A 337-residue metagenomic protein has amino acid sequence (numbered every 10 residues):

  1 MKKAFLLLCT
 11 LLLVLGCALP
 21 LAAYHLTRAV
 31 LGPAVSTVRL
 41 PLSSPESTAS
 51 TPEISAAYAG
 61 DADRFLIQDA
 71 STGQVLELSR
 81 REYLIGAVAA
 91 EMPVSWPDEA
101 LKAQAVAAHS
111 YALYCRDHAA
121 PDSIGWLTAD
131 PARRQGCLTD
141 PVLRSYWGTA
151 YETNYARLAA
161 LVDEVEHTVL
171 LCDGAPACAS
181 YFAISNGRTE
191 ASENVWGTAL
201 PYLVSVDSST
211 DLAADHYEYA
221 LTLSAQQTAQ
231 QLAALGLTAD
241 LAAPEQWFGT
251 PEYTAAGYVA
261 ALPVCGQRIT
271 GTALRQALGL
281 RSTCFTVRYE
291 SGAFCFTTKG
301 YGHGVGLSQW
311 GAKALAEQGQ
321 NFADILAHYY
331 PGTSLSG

Functional and structural regions predicted by a protein language model:
M1-G337: Conserved, single-site charged/polar hotspot
